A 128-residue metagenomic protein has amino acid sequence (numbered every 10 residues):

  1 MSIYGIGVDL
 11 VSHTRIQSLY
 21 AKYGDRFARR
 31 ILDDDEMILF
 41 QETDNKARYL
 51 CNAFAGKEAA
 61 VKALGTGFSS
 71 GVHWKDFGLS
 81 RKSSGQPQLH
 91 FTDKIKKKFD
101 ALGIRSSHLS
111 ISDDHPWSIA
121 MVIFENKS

Functional and structural regions predicted by a protein language model:
M1-S128: Core catalytic alpha/beta fold that binds nucleotide/phospho-ligands
